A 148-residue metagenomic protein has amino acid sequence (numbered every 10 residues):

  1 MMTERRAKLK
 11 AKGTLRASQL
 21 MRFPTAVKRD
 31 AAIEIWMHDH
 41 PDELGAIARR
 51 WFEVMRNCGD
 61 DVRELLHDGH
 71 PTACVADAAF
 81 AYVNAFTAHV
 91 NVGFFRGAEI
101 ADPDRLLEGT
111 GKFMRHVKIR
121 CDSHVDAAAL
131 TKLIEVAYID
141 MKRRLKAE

Functional and structural regions predicted by a protein language model:
M1-E148: Charge-dense, helix-prone N-terminal extensions
